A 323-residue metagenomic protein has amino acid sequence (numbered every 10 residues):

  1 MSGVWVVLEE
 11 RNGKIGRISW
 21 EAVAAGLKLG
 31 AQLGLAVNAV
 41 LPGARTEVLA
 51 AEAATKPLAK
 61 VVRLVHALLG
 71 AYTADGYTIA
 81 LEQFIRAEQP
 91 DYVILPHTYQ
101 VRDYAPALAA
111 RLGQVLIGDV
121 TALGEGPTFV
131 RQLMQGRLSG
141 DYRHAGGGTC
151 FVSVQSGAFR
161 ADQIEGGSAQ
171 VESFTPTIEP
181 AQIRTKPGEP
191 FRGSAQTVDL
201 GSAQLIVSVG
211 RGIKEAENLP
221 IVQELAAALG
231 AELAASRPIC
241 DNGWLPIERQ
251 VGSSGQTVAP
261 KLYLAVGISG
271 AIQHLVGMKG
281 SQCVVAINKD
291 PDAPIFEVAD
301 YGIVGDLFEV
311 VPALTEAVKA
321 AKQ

Functional and structural regions predicted by a protein language model:
M1-Q323: N-terminal glycine-rich FAD/FM-binding segment characteristic of electron-transfer flavoproteins
